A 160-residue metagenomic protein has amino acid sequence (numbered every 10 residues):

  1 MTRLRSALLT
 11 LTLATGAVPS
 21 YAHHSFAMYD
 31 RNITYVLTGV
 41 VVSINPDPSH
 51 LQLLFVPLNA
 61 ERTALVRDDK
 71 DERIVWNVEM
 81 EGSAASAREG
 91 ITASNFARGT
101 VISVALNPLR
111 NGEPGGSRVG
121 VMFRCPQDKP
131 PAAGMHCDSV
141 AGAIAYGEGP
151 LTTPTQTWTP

Functional and structural regions predicted by a protein language model:
M1-L4: N-terminal secretory signal peptides that target proteins for export/translocation
S6-A17: Bacterial N-terminal signal peptides
T10, H24-F26: General secondary-structure propensity
V18-A22: Sec/Tat signal peptide C-region and signal peptidase I cleavage site
A27-P160: PEST-like low-complexity, intrinsically disordered acidic/proline/serine-rich tracts that flank trafficking/processing
